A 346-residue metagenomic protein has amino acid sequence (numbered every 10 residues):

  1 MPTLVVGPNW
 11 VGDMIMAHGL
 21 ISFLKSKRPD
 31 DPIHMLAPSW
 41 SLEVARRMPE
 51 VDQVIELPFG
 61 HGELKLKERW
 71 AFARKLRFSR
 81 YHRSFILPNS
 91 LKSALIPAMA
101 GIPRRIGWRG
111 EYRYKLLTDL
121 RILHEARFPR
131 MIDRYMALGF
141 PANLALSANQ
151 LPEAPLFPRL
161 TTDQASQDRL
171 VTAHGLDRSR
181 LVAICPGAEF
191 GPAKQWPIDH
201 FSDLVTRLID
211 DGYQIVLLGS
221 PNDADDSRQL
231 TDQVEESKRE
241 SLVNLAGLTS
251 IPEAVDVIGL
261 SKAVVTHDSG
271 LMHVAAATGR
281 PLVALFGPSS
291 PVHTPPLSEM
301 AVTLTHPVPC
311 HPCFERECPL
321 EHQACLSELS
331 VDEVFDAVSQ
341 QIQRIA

Functional and structural regions predicted by a protein language model:
M1-A346: Catalytic machinery of carbohydrate-active enzymes, primarily nucleotide-sugar-dependent glycosyltransferases
